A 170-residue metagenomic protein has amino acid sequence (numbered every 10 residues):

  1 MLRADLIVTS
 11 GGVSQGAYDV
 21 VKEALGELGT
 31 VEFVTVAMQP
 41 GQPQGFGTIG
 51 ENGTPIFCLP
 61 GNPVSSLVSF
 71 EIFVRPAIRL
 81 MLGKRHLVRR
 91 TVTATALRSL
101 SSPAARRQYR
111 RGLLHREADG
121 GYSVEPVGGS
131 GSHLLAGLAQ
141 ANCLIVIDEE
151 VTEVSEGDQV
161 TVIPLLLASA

Functional and structural regions predicted by a protein language model:
M1-E27: N-terminal small/polar loop signature for handling phosphorylated ligands or for N-terminal nucleophile
A24-A170: Flexible glycine/proline-rich
